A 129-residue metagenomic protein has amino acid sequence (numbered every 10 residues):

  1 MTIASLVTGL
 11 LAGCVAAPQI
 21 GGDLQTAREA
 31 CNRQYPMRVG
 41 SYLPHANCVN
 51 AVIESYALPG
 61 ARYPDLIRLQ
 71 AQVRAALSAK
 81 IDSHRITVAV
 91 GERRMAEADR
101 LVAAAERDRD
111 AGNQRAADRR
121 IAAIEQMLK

Functional and structural regions predicted by a protein language model:
M1-A17: Sec-dependent bacterial lipoprotein signal peptides
V15-K129: Acidic, Ser/Pro/Thr-rich low-complexity regulatory regions and the short amphipathic helical interaction modules they
